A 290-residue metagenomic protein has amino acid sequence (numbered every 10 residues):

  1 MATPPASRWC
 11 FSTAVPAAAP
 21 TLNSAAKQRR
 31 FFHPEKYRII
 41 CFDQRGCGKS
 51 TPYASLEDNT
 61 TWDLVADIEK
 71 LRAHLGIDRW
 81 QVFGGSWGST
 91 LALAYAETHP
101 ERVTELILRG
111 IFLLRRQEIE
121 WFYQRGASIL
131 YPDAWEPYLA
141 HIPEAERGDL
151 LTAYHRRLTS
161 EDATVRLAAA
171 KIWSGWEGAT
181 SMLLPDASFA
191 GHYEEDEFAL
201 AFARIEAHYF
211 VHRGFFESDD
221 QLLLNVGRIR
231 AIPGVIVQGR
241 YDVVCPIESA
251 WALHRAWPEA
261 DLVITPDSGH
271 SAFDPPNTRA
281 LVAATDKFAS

Functional and structural regions predicted by a protein language model:
A6-V15: Short beta-strand element of the alpha/beta-hydrolase
A19-K27, Q44-N59, Q117: Glycine-rich "HGGG/HGxG" loop immediately N-terminal to the catalytic nucleophile of the alpha/beta-hydrolase
F32-K49: Conserved alpha/beta-hydrolase
W62-Q81: Conserved acidic catalytic loop of the alpha/beta-hydrolase fold
E101-Y154: A catalytic-pocket lid/entrance helix-loop region that shapes and gates access to the active site across common
I229-R230, I236-Q238: Short beta-strand/loop motif that positions the catalytic acidic residue of the alpha/beta-hydrolase fold
V243-S249: Conserved alpha/beta-hydrolase "acid-adjacent" motif
A260-S290: Catalytic active-site module of serine/aspartate enzymes centered on a nucleophile-bearing elbow/loop
